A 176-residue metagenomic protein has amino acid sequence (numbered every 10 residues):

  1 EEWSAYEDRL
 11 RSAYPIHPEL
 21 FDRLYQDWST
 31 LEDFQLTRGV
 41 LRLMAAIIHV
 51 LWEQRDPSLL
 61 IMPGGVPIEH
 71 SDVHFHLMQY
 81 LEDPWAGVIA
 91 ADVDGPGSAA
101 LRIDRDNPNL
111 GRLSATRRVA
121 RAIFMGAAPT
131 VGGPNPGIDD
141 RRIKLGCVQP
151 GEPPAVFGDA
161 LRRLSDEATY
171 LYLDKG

Functional and structural regions predicted by a protein language model:
E1-V119, M125, P129-D139, L145-V156 (+1 more regions): C-terminal helical "lid" subdomain and adjoining coupling/linker elements of P-loop NTPases
G158-R162: Short, hydrophobic-biased segments on the C-terminal half of alpha helices that form "recognition helices"
